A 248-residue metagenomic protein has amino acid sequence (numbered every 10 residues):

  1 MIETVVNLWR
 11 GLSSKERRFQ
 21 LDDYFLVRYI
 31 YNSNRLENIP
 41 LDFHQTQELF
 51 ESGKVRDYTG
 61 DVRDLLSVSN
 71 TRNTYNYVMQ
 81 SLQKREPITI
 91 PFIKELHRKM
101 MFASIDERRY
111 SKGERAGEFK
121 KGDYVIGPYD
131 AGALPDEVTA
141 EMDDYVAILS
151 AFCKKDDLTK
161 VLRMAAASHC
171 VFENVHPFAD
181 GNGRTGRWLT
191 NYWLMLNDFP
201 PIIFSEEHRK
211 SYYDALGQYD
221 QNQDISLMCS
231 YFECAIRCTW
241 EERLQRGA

Functional and structural regions predicted by a protein language model:
M1-D180, R184-A248: FIC/Doc superfamily catalytic core
